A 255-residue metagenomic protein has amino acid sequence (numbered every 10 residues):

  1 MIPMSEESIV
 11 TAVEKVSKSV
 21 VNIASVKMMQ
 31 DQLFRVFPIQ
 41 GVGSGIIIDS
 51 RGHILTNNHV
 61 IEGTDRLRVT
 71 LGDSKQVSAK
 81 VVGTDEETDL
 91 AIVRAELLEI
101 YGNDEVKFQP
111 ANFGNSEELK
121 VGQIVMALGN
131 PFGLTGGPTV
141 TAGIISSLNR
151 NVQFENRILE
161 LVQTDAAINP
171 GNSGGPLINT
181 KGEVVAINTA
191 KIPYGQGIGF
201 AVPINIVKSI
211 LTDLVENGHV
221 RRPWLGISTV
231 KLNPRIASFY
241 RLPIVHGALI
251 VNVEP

Functional and structural regions predicted by a protein language model:
M1-H246, V251-N252: Serine-dependent protease modules
